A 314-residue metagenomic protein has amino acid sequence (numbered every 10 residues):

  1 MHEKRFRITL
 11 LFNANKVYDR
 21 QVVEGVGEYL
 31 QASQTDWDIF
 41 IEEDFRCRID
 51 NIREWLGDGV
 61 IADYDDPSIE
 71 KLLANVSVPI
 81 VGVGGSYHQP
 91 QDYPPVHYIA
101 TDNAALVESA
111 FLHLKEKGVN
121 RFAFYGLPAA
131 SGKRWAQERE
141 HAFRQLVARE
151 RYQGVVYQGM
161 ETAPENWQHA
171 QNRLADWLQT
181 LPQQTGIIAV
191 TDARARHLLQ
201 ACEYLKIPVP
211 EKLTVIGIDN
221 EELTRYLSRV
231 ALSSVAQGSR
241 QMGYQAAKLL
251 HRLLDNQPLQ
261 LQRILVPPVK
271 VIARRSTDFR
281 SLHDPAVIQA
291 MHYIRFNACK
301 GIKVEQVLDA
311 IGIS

Functional and structural regions predicted by a protein language model:
M1-G59, I69-G312: Bacterial carbohydrate/catabolite-sensing allosteric modules
